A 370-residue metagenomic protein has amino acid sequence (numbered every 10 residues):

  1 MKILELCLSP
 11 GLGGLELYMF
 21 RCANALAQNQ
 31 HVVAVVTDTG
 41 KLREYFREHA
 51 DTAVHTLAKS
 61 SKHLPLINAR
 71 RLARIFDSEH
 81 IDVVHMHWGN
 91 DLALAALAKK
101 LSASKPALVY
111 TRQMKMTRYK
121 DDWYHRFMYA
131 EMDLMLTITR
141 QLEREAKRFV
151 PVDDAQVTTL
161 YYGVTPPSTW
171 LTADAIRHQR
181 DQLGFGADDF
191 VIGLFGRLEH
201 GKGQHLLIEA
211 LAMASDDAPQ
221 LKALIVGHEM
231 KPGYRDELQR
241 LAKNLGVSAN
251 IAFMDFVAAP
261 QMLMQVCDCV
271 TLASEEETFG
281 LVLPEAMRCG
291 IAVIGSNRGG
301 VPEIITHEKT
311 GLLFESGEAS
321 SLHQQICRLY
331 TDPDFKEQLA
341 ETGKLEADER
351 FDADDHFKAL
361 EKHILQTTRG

Functional and structural regions predicted by a protein language model:
E5-I67: N-terminal strand-loop element at the rim of the active site of nucleotide-sugar-dependent glycosyltransferases
G13-R21, F190, L194-M213, D236 (+2 more regions): A conserved mid-protein helix/loop that constitutes part of the nucleotide-sugar donor-binding site
V35-V36, A292-G295, I305: Short hydrophobic beta-strand element within catalytic cores of glycosyltransferases and related nucleotide-activated
P106-T137: A conserved, positively charged/aromatic
H178-D181, S321, R328, F335-R350 (+1 more regions): A short, well-ordered alpha-helix in the C-terminal region of glycosyltransferases
D236-D255: Nucleotide-activated donor-binding/catalytic signature segment of Leloir-type glycosyltransferases, i.e., the conserved
F256, E275: Aromatic "clamp/platform" in nucleotide-sugar-dependent glycosyltransferases that forms part of the donor/acceptor
H307-E308, L312-A319, R328-P333: Conserved acidic donor-binding segment of nucleotide-sugar-dependent glycosyltransferases
